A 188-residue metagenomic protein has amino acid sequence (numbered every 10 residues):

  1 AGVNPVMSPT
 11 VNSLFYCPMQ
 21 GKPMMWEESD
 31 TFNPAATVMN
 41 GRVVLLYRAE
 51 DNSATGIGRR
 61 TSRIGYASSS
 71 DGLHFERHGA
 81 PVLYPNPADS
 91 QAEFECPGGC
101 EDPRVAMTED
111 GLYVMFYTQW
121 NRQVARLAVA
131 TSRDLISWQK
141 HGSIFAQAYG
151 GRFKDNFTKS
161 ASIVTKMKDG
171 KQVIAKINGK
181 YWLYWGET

Functional and structural regions predicted by a protein language model:
A1-G98, A106-T188: Beta-rich carbohydrate-recognition and catalytic domains
E101: Eukaryotic intrinsically disordered and solvent-exposed regulatory patches
